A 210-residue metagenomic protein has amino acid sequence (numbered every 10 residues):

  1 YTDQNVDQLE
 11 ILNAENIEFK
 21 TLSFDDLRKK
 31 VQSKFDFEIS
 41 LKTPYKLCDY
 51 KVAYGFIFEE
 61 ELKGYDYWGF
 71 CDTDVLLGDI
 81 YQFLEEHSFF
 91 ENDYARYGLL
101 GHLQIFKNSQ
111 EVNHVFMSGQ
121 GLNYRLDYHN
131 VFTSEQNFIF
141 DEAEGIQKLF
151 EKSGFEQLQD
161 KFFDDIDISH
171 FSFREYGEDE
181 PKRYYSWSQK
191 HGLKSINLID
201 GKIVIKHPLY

Functional and structural regions predicted by a protein language model:
T2-V6: Conserved short acidic donor-positioning loop in nucleotide-sugar-dependent glycosyltransferases
D7-I11, R28-K29, L76-I80, E85 (+1 more regions): Short catalytic/ligand-binding loop motif for oxyanion handling, primarily in non-cytosolic enzymes, centered on
Q8-K63: Active-site-proximal specificity loops/subdomain of glycosyltransferases
E15, C71-T73, L99-H102: Residues that flank catalytic or metal-binding motifs in active/ligand-binding sites
S23-D25, K107-E111: Short loop segments at secondary-structure junctions
Y50-D93: GT-A fold catalytic core of metal-dependent nucleotide-sugar glycosyltransferases, centered on the diacidic
F89-I105: A short, conserved acidic/glycine-rich loop-to-beta-strand motif that forms the donor nucleotide-sugar/metal
N113-Y210: Catalytic core and acceptor-binding pocket of nucleotide-sugar-dependent glycosyltransferases
